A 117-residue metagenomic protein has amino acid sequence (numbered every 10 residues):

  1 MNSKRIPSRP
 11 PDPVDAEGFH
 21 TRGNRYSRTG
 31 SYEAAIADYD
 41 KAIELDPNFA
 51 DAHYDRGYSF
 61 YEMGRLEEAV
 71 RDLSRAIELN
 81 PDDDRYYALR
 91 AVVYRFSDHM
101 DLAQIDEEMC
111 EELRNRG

Functional and structural regions predicted by a protein language model:
M1-G117: Alpha-helical tetratricopeptide repeat
